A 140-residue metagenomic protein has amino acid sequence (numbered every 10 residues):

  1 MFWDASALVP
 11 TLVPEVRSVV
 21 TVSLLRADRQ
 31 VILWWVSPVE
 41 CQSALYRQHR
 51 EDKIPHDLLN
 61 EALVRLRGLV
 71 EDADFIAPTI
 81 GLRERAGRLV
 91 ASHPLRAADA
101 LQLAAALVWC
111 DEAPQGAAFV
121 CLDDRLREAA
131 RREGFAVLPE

Functional and structural regions predicted by a protein language model:
M1-S37, Q48-E61, F135: Short, well-structured N-terminal submotif of metal-dependent ribonuclease cores
V19, E84, R127-E128: Alpha-helical elements of the RecA-like P-loop NTPase motor core of helicases
S23, H49, P55-I76, H93 (+1 more regions): Anionic, Ser/Thr-rich low-complexity intrinsically disordered regions
D28-V31, D72-D74, P114-A118: Short active-site oxyanion
L33, A77, A97-A100, V120-C121: Short beta-strand scaffold positions
P38, V64, G68-H93, A100-A105: Acidic catalytic patch
S43-R50, L107-V108: Short glycine/serine- and small hydrophobic-enriched flexible loop segments
A104, V108-E140: Acidic, PIN/NYN-like endoribonuclease modules and their adjacent C-terminal/linker elements
